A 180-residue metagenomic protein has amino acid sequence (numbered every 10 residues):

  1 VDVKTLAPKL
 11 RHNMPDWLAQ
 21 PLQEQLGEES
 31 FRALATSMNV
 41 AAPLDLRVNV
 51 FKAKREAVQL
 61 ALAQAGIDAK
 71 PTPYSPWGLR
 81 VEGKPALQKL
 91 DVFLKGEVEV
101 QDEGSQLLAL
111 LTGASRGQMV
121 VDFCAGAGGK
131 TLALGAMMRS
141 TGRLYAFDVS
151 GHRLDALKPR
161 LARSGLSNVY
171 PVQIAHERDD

Functional and structural regions predicted by a protein language model:
V1-D180: S-adenosylmethionine
